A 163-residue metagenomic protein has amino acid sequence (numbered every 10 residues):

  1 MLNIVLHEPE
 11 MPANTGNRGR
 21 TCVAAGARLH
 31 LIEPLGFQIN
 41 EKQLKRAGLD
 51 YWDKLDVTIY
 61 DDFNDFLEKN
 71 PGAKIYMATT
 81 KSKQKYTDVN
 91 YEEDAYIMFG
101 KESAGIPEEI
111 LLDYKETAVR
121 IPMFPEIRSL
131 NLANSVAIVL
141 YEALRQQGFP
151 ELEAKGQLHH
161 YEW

Functional and structural regions predicted by a protein language model:
M1-W163: Post-transcriptional modification and biogenesis factors for structured RNAs of the translation apparatus
